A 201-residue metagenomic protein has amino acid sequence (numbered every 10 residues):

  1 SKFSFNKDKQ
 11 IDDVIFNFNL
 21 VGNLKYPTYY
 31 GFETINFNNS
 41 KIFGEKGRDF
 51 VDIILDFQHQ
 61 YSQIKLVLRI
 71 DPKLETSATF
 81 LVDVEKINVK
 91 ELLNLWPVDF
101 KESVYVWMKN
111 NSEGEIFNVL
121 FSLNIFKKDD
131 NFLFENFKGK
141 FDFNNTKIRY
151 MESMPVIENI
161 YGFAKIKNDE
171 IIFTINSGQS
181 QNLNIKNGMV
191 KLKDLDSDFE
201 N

Functional and structural regions predicted by a protein language model:
S1-Y30, I35-F50, E75-R149, A164 (+1 more regions): Extended amphipathic, helix-rich lipid-handling scaffolds
Y30-T34, Q58-I64, E152-M154, Q181-N184: Solvent-exposed loop/turn segments connecting transmembrane beta-strands in outer-membrane beta-barrel proteins
N36-N38, V156-E158, I172: Residues that act as N-cap/strand-start positions at coil-to-secondary-structure junctions
K41-F43, K65-R69, Y161-F163, M189: Short, surface-exposed charged micro-motifs
D49-I53, E170-F173: Repeated loop/turn-to-beta-strand initiation elements of outer-membrane beta-barrel proteins
I53-H59, I175-S180: Short beta-strand segments that buttress and anchor functional surface loops
I160, A164-I166, I171-F173: Extended, hydrophobic alpha-helical segments in both membrane/secreted and soluble proteins
I172-S180, I185-V190: A generic structured-segment signal
